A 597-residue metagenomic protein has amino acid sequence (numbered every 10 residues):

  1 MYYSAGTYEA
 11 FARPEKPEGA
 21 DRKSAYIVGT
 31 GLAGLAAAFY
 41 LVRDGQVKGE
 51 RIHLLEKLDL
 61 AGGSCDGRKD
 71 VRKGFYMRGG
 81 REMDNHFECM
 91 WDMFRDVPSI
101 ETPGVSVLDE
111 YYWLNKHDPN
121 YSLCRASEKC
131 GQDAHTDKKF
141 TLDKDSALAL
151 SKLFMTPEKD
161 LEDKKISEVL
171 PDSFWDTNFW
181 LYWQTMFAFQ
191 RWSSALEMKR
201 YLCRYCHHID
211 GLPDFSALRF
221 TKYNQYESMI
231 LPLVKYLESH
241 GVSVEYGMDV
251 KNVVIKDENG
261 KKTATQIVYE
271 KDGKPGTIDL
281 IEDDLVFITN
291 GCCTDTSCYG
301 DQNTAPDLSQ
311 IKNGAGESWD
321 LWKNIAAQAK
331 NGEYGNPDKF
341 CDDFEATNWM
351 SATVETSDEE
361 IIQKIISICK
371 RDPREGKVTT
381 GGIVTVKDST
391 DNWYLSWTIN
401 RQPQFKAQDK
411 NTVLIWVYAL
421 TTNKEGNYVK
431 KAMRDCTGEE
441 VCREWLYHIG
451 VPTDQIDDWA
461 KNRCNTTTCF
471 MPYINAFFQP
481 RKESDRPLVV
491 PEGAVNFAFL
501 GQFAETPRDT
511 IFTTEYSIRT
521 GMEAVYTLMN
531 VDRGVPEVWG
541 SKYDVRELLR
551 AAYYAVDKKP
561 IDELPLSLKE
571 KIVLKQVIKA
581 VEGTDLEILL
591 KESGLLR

Functional and structural regions predicted by a protein language model:
M1-A25, R43-R51, A555-E563, S567-R597: Extreme N-terminal leader/targeting segments of oxidoreductases
G29-L35: Glycine-rich Rossmann-fold phosphate-binding loop(s) that bind the pyrophosphate of adenine dinucleotide cofactors
A37-E50, Y236, H240: A short, Lys/Arg-enriched amphipathic alpha-helix followed by its capping loop at the start of a domain
V42-K69: Glycine-rich FAD pyrophosphate-binding loop
R72-W113: Conserved FAD-binding subdomain of flavin-dependent enzymes
I100-H207, R219-F220: Rossmann-like flavin
C203-L285, T289-G291, N303-T304, S309-I311 (+1 more regions): Helical element adjacent to the flavin cofactor pocket in flavoenzyme catalytic cores
Y205-T221, D283-L285, N290-T520, Y526-G540: C-terminal segments that line or cap access tunnels to active or ligand-binding sites in enzymes and enzyme-associated
